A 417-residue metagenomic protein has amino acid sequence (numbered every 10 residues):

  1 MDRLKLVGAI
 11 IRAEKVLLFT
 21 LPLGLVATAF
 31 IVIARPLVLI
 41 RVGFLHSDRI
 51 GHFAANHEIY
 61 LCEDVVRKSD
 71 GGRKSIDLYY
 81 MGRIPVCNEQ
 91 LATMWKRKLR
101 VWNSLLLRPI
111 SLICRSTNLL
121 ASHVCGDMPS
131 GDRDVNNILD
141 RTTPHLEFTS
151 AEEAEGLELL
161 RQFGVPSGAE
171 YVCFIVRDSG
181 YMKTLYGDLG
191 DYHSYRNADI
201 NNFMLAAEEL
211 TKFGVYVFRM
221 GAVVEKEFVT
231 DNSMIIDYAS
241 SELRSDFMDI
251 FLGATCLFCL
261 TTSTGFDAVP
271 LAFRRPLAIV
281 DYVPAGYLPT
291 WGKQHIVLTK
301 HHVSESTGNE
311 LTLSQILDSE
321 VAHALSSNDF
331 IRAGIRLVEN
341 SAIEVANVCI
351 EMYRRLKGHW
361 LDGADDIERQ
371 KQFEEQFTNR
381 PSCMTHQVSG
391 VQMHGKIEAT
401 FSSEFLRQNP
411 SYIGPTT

Functional and structural regions predicted by a protein language model:
M1-T417: N-terminal targeting/anchoring "stem" of glycan-biosynthesis enzymes
